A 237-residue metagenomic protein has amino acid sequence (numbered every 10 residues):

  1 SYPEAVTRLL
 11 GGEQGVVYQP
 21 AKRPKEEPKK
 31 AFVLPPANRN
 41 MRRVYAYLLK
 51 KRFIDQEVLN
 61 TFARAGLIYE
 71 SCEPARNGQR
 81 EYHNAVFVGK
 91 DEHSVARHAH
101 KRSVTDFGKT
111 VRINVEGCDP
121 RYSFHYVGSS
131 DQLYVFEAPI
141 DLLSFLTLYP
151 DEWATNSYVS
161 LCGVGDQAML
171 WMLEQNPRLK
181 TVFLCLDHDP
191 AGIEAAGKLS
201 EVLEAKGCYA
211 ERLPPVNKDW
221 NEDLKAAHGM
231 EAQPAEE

Functional and structural regions predicted by a protein language model:
S1-L49: Non-catalytic accessory segments of DNA primases and related replication-initiation nucleases
S1-L9, A63-L67, K225-H228: Short, small/acidic-rich helices and loops at N termini and domain boundaries of DNA replication/processing enzymes
Y45-L59, K90: Serine endopeptidase catalytic core focused on the charge-relay Asp
D55-Q79: Short, basic/aromatic recognition patches
C72-Q175: Phosphate-handling DNA/RNA-contact segment within nucleic-acid enzymes
D131, T147-E237: TOPRIM fold recognition
